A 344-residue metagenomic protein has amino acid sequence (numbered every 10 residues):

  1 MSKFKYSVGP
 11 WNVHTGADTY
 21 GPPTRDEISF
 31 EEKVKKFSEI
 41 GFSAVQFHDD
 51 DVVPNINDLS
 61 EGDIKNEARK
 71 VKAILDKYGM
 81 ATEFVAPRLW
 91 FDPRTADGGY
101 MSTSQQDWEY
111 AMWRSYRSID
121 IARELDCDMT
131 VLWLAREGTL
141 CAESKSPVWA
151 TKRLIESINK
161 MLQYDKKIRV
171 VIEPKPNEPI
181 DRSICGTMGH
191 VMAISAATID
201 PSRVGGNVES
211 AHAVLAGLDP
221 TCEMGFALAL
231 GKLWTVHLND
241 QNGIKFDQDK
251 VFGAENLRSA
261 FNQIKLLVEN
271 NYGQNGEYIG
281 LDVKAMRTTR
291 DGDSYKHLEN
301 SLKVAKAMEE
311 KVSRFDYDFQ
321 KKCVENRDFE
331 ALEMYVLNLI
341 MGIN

Functional and structural regions predicted by a protein language model:
M1-E124, P201, E299-N344: N-terminal pre-domain/capping segments
F4-V13, S43-F47, M80-P87, T130-L132 (+4 more regions): Hydrophobic faces of well-ordered beta-strands that scaffold small-molecule active sites in alpha/beta enzyme cores
N12, N55-D58, N66, N159 (+11 more regions): Detector for Asparagine
N12-H14, D49-D51, A86-F91, L134-G138 (+4 more regions): Active-site-proximal loop/turn and secondary-structure-junction residues that shape catalytic pockets, frequently
H14-V34, K145-V148, D181-M192, G205 (+2 more regions): Gly/Pro-rich active-site loop or hairpin
S38, K72, L162-Q163, S195-I199 (+3 more regions): N-terminal cationic-hydrophobic initiation segments that often serve targeting/anchoring roles
N66-K70, I74-P87, F91-G205, N275 (+2 more regions): Active-site acidic/histidine proton-transfer and metal-coordination neighborhood in alpha/beta enzyme cores
